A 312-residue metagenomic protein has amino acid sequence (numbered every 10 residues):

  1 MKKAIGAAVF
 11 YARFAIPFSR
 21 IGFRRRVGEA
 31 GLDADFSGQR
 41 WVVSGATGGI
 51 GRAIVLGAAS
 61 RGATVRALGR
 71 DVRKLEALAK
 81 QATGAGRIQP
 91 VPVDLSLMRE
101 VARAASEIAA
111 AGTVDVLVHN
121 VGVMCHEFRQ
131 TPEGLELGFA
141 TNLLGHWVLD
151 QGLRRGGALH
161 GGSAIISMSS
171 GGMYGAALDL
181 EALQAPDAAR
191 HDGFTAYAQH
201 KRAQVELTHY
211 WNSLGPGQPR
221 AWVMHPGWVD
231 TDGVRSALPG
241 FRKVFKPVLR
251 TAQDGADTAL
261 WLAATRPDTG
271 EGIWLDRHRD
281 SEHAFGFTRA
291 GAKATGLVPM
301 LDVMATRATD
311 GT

Functional and structural regions predicted by a protein language model:
M1-R40, A292-T312: Non-catalytic terminal and boundary segments that flank Rossmann-like NAD(P)-dependent oxidoreductase
P17, V101, K243-F285, A292-T295 (+3 more regions): C-terminal helical subdomain
R40, T47-G48: Conserved glycine-rich cofactor-binding loop
R61-A77: Conserved glycine-rich Rossmann-like NAD(P)H-binding loop of the short-chain dehydrogenase/reductase
A82-R99: Rossmann-fold cofactor-recognition segment
D94-A111: Conserved Rossmann-fold cofactor-binding substructure of NAD(P)-dependent oxidoreductases
G122-Q130, E136, G162-Q218, H225-R242: Catalytic loop of short-chain dehydrogenase/reductase
